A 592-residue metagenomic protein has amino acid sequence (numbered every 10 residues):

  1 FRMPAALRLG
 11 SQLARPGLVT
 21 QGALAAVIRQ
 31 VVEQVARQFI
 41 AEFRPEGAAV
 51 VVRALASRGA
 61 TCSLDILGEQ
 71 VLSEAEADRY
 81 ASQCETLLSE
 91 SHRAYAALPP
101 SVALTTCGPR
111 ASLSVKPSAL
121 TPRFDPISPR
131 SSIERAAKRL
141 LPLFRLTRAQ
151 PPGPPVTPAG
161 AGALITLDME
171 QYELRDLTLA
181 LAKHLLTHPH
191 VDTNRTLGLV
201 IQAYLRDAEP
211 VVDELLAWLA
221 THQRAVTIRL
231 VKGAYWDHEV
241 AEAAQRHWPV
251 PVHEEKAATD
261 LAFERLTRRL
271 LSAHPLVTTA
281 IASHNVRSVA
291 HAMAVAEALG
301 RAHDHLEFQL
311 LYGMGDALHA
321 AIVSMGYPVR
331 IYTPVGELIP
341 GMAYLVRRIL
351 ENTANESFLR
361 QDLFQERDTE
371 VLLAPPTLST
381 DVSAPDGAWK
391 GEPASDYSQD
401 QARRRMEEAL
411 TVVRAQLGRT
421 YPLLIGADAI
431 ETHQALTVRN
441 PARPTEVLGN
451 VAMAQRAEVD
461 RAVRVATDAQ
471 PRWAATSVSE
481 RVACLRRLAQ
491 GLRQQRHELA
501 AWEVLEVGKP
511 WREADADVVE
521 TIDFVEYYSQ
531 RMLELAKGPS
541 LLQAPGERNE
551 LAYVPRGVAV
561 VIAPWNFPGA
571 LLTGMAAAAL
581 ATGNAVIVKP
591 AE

Functional and structural regions predicted by a protein language model:
F1-K390: Positively charged, amphipathic and often flexible ligand-engagement surfaces
L64, L167-D168, I281-H284, I349 (+6 more regions): Conserved structural-core and active-site-/substrate-pathway-adjacent residues in large, well-folded domains of enzymes
V71-A75, F124-P126, A474, W511-E513 (+1 more regions): A generic structural signal for short coil/turn motifs at secondary-structure boundaries
R148, H190, A220, L271-P275 (+17 more regions): Hydrophobic alpha-helix feature that most strongly marks membrane-spanning transmembrane helices and their immediate
A161-A163, Y172, D176-L186, T193-L199 (+4 more regions): Long, K/E/R/D-enriched contiguous segments that form extended
T279-A280, H291, A320, F358 (+8 more regions): Extended hydrophobic-aromatic, low-complexity segments
P340-A343, R347-R464, D468, A475-G491 (+3 more regions): Terminal low-complexity tails and localization/encapsulation signals of metabolic enzymes
L542-E592: Substrate-binding/gating loop at the entrance of the active-site cleft, primarily in PLP-dependent aminotransferase-like
